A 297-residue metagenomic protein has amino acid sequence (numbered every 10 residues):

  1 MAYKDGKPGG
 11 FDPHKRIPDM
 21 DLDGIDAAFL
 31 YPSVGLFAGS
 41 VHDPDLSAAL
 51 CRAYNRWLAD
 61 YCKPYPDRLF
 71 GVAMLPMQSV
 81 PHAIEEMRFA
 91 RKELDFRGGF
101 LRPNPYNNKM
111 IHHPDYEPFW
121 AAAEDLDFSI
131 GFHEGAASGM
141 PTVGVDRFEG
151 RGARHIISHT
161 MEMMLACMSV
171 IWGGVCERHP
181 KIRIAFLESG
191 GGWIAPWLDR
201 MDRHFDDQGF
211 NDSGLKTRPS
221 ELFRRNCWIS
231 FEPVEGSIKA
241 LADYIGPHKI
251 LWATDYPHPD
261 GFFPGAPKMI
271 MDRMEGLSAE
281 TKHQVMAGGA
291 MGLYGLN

Functional and structural regions predicted by a protein language model:
M1-A27, R56-P64, E85-F89, G173-G174 (+6 more regions): Mid-to-C-terminal alpha-helical segments outside catalytic/metal-binding sites
M1-P8, P18-D21, I25-H42, R68-P76 (+1 more regions): Divalent metal-dependent hydrolysis catalytic cores, especially in the metallo-beta-lactamase
K4-P8, L46-A49, Q78, H159-M163 (+2 more regions): Short, surface-exposed alpha-helical recognition segments that flank or form part of ligand/macromolecule-binding
V34, P105, Y256: Flexible, active-site-proximal loop/turn residues at the rims of small-molecule/cofactor binding pockets and catalytic
H42-P44, D199-R203, M274: A short secondary-structure junction motif
D43-A48, M269: Short glycine-enriched, charge-decorated loop/helix-capping segments at active-site entrances that position
S47, C51-Y54, H112-P118: Charged helix-capping and loop-helix junction motifs
C62-F70, L75, P81-L251: Catalytic pocket-lining loop regions of alpha/beta-barrel enzymes, especially the amidohydrolase/enolase/GH5 lineages
